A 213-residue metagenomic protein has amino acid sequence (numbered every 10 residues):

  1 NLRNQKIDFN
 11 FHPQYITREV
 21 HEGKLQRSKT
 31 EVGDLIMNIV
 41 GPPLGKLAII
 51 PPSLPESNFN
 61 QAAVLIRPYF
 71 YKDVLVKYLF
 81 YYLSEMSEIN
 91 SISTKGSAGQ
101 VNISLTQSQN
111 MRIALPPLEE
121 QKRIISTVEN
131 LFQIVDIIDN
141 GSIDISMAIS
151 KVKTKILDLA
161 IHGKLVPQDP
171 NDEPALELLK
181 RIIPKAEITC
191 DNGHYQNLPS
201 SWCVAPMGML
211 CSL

Functional and structural regions predicted by a protein language model:
L2-V32, I188-G193, G208-L213: Sequence-specific dsDNA recognition surfaces
R3-I16, L35-N38, P42-F59, V76-Y81 (+1 more regions): Short, ligand-facing micro-motifs at secondary-structure edges
F9-P13, S93-G96, P167-E173, D191-H194: Short coil/turn segments at secondary-structure boundaries
H21-E22, V64-F70, Q109-L115, H194-N197: Short, well-ordered beta-strand elements within core beta-sheets of diverse protein domains
P43, E56-V64, K77, G96-P116: A short glycine-rich beta-alpha junction/loop motif
L79, Q121-I124: Interdomain signal-transducing alpha-helices
N110, L118, K122, Q133 (+5 more regions): Non-catalytic DNA-recognition/assembly elements of restriction-modification systems
N130-K180: Short amphipathic coiled-coil heptad-repeat segments
